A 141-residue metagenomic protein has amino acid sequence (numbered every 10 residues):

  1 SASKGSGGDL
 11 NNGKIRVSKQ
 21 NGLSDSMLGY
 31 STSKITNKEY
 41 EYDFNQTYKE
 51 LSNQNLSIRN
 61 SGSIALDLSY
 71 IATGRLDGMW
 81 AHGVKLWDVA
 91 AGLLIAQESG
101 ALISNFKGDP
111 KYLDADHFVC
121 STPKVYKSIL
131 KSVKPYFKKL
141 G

Functional and structural regions predicted by a protein language model:
S1-L68, D116-G141: Acidic beta-strand-loop-alpha-helix segment within the catalytic core of divalent metal-dependent phosphate-processing
S69-A72, A90-E98: Hydrophobic residues within well-ordered alpha-helices
T73-G78, A101-L102: Alpha-to-beta junction loops
G78, Q97, T122-P123: Short, hinge-like loop/turn segments at secondary-structure boundaries
A81: Short beta-strand and adjacent tight-turn residues that come in two discontinuous sequence segments and form the edges
L86-W87: Acidic donor-binding loop at a coil-to-helix junction in glycosyltransferase catalytic cores that engages
N105: Short, structured beta-strand-loop surface elements
G108-Y112: AMP-binding (ANL) adenylation modules
